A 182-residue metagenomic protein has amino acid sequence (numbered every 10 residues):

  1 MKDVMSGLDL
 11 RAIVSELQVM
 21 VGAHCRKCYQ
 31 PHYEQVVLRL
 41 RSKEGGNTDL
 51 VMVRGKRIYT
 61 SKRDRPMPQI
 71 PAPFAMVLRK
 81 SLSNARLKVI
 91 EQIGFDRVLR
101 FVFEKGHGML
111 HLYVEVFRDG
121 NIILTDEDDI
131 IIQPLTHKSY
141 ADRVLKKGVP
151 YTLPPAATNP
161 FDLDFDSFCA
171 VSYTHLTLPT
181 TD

Functional and structural regions predicted by a protein language model:
K2-D3, G7, Q18-M20, K43-L176: Phosphate/anion-contacting hairpin/loop surfaces
S6-E34, R41-K43: N-terminal basic/disordered segments at the start of proteins
E34, D96, T180-T181: A very general structural signal that marks isolated residues within well-ordered alpha-helical segments
H175, T181-D182: Single conserved hydrophobic/aromatic residue that forms the stacking wall/gate of nucleotide- or nucleobase-binding
